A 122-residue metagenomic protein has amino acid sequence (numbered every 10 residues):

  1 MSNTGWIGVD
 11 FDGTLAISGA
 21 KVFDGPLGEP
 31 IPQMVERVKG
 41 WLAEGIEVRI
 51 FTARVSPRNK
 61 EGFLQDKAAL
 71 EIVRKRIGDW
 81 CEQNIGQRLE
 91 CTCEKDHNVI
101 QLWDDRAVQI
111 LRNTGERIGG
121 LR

Functional and structural regions predicted by a protein language model:
M1-R122: Catalytic phosphate/metal-binding cores of nucleic-acid and nucleotide-processing enzymes, i.e., regions that mediate
